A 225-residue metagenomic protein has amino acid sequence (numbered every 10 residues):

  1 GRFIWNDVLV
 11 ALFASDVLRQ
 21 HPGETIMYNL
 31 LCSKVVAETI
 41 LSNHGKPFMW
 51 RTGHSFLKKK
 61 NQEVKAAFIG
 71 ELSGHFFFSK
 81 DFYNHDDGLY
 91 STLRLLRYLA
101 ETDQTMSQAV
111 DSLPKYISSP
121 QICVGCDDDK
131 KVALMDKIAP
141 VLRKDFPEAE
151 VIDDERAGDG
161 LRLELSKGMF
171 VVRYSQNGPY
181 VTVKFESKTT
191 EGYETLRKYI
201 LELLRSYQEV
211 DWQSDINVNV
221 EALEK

Functional and structural regions predicted by a protein language model:
G1-V10, V36-A37: Short Gly/Thr/Asp-enriched flexible loops that form oxyanion-binding sites at enzyme active sites
V10-F13, T92: Alpha-helical metal-binding/catalytic segments enriched in His/Glu/Asp
L12-Q20: A conserved helix-loop-strand patch within extracytoplasmic ligand-binding domains of the periplasmic binding
R19-K225: Phosphate-binding and adjacent anionic-ligand microenvironments
